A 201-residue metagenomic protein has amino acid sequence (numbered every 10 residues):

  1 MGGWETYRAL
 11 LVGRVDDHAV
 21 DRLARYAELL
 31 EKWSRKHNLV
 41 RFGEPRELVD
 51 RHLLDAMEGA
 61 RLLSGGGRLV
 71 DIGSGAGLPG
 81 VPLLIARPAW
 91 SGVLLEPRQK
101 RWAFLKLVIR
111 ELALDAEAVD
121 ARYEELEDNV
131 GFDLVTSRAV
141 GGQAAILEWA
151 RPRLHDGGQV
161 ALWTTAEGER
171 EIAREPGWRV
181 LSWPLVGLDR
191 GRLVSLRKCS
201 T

Functional and structural regions predicted by a protein language model:
M1-G66, V70, K100-A103, L107-L114: Class I SAM-dependent transferase core
A56, L78-V81: Acidic, metal-associated active-site segment
L62-L63, L84-A86: Short, charge-rich binding segments
L69-I72, L83: Hydrophobic packing within well-folded, soluble alpha/beta domains
G73-G77: Class I SAM-dependent methyltransferase "Motif I" SAM/SAH-binding loop
G80, R87-T201: S-adenosylmethionine
